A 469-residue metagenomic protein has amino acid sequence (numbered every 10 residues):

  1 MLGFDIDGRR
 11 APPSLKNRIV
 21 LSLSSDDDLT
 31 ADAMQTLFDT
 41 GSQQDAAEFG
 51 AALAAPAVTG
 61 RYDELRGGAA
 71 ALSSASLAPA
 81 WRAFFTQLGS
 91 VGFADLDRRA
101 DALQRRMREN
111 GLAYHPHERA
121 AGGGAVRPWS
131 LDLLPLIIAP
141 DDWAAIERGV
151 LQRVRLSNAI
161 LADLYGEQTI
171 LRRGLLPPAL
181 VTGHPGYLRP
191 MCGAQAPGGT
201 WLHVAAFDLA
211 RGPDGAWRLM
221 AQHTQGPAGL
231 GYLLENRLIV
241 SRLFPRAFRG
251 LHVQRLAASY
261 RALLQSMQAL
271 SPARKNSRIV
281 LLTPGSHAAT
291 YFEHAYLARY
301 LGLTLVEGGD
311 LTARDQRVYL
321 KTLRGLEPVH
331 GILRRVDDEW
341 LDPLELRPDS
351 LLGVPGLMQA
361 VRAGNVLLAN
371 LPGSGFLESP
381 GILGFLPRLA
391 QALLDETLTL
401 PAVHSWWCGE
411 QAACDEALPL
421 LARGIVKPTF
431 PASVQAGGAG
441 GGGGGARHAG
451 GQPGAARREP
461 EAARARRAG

Functional and structural regions predicted by a protein language model:
L2-D7, L15-G469: Preference for protein termini
